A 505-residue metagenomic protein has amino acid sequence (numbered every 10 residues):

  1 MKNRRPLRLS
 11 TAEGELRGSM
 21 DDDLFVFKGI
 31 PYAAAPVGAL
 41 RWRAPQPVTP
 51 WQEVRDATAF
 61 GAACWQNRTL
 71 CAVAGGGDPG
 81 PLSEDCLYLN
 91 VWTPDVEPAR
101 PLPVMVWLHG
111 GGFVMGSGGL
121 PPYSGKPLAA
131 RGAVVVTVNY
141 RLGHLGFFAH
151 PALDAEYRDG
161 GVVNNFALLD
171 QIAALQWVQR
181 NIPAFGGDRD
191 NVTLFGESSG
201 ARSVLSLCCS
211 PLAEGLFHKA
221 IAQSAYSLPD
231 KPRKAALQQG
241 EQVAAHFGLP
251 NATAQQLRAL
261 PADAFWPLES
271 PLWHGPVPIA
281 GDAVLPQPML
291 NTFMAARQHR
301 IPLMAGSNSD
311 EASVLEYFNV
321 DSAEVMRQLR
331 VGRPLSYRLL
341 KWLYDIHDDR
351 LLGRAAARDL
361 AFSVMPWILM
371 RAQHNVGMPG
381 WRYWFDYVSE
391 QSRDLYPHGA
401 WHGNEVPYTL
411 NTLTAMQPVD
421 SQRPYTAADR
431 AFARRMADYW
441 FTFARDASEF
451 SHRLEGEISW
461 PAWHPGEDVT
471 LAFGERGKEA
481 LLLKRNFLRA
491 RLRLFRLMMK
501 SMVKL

Functional and structural regions predicted by a protein language model:
M1-N165, R189, V419-M436, R445-L454 (+3 more regions): Non-catalytic accessory segments of hydrolases
E13, D170, D188, A280-D282: Acidic/polar residues in short coil/turn loops that connect beta-strands within repeat-based beta-sheet scaffolds
F25, E84-L87, L169-I172, Q176 (+6 more regions): A structural signal for well-ordered alpha-helical segments within the folded catalytic domains of diverse enzymes
A35-R41, A312-L315, Q391-S392, A480: Short, solvent-exposed loop/turn elements at domain surfaces
A62-W65, W367, R371-L505: Mobile gating loops/cap/lid regions near enzyme active sites that modulate substrate access
A74-A254, F293-E316, M378: Serine-hydrolase-like catalytic core of hydrolytic proteins
D263-A427, Y439: Substrate-gating cap/lid region and adjacent catalytic-acid/histidine neighborhood within extracellular/lumenal
